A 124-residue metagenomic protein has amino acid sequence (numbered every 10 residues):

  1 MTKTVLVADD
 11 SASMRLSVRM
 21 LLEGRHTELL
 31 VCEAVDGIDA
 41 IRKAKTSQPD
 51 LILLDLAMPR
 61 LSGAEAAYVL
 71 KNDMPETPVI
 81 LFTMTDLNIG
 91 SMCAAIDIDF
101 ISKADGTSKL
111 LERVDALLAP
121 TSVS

Functional and structural regions predicted by a protein language model:
D9, D55: Active-site residues of response regulator receiver
A12-C32: Two-component/phosphorelay signaling modules centered on CheY-like receiver
E33-L51: Acidic, metal-coordinating helix/loop segments flanking the phosphotransfer/catalytic sites of two-component signaling
D36-D39, S62-A66: Acidic catalytic/metal-coordinating carboxylates
K45-S47, V69-E76, C93: Conserved phosphotransfer cores of two-component systems
M58: Receiver (REC) domain active-site loop signature in two-component systems and cognate sites in sensor histidine kinases
E65, V69, T85-E112: Alpha4 helix (beta4-alpha4-beta5 surface) of REC/receiver domains from two-component response regulators
